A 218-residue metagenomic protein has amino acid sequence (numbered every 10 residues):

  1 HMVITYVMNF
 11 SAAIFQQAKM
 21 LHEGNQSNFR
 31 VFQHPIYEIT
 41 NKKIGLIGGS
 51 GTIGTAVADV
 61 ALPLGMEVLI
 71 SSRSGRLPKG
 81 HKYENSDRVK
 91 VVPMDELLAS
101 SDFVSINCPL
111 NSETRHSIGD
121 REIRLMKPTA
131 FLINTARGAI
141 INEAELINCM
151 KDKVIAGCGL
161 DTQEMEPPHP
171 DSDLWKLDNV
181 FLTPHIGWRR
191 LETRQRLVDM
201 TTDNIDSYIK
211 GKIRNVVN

Functional and structural regions predicted by a protein language model:
H1-K19, D59-M66, M200-K210: Oxidoreductase and adenylate-handling cofactor-binding alpha/beta cores
H1-K43, V217: Phosphate-binding beta-alpha-beta segment of Rossmann-like dinucleotide-binding domains, i.e., the NAD(P)
I36-T40, L62, R124-L125, L174: Short, flexible hinge/linker loops that cap or flank conserved catalytic cores
L46-I47: Hydrophobic Val/Ile/Leu positions in short beta-strands of Rossmann-like dinucleotide-binding domains
T52-I53: Hydrophobic/small residue at the entry helix of a nucleotide-binding pocket
V68-I70: Short beta-strand "acidic-cap" motif of Rossmann-like dinucleotide-binding folds
S74-D173: Rossmann-like adenosine-cofactor binding region
P168-H169, L177-R196: Adenosine-phosphate binding glycine-rich loop
